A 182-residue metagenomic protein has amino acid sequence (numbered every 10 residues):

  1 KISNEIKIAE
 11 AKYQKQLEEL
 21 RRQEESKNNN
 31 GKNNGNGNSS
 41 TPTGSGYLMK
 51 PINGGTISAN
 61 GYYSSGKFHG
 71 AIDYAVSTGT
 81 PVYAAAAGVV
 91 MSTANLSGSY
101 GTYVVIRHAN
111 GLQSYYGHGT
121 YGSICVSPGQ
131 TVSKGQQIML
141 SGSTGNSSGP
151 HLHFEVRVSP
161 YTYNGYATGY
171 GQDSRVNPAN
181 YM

Functional and structural regions predicted by a protein language model:
K1-P42: Alpha-helical oligomerization segments with coiled-coil/rod-like character
G54-A86: Short glycine/threonine/proline-enriched tight-turn/helix- or strand-capping micro-motif at secondary-structure
I57, Y74, G88, G135 (+2 more regions): Terminal peptide-recognition signature
K67-G70, A84-Q130, T144, P150-V158: Zn2+-dependent peptidoglycan hydrolase active-site motif and core
T80, N110-L112, Q172: Short acidic/polar mixed-charge low-complexity motifs
Q130, E155-M182: Acidic, glycine-rich catalytic/binding loops that coordinate metals and/or anionic ligands
